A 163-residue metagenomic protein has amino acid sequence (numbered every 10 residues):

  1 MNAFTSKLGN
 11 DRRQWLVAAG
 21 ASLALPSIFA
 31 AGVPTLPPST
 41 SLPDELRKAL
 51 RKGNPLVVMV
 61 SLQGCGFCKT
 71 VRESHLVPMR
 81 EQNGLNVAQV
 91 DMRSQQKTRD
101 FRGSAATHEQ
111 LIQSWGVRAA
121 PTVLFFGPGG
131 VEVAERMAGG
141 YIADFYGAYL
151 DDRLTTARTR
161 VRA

Functional and structural regions predicted by a protein language model:
N2-S22: N-terminal secretory signal peptides and thylakoid transit peptides that target proteins across membranes
A24-S27: N-terminal signal peptide c-region/cleavage motif recognized by signal peptidases
P38-P55: A short beta-strand-turn-helix
G53-Q63: Short active-site neighborhood of thiol/selenol oxidoreductases, capturing the structured segment around
K69-Q82: Typically the conserved alpha-helix immediately C-terminal to a functionally engaged Cys/Sec in thioredoxin-like
G84-A105: Thiol-based oxidoreductase modules, predominantly thioredoxin-like and allied folds used for disulfide exchange
E109, Q113-L124: Structural micro-motif
F125-A157: Non-catalytic, surface beta->alpha helical segment in thiol-disulfide oxidoreductase systems
